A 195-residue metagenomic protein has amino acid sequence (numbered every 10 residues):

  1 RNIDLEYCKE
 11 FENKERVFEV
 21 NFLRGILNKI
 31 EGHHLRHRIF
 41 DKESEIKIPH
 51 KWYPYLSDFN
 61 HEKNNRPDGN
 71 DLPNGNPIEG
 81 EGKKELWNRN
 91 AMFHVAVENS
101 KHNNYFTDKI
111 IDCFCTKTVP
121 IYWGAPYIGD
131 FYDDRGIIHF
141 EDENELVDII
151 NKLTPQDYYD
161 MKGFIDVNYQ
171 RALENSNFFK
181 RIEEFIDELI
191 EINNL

Functional and structural regions predicted by a protein language model:
R1-H139, D157, Y169-N193: Nucleotide-sugar donor-binding catalytic core of glycosyltransferases
E143-Y159: C-terminal "capping" alpha-helix adjacent to the active site of nucleotide-linked donor transferases in cell-envelope
M161-N168: C-terminal anion-handling pockets and recognition modules
